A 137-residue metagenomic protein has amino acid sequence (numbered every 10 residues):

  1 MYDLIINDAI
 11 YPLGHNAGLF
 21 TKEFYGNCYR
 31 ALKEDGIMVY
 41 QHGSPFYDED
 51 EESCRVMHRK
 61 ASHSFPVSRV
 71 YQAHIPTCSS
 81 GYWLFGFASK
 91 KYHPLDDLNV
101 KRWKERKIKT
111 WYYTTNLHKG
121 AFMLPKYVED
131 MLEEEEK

Functional and structural regions predicted by a protein language model:
M1-I6: A short acidic, Gly/Pro-enriched loop at the edge of an enzyme's catalytic core that lines a small-molecule cofactor
Y11-P12, G43-Y47, P76-T77: Short "lid" loop at the C-terminus of a central beta-strand within the Rossmann-like core of SAM-dependent
L13-F20: Glycine/threonine-rich flexible loop motifs
N16, H42-H58: Conserved class I S-adenosyl-L-methionine
F20-E34, S62: A short glycine-rich, Lys/Arg-flanked "PGG" loop and its adjoining helix->strand segment in the class I
Y25-G26, E51-Q72, G86-A88: Conserved Class I S-adenosyl-L-methionine
D35-H42: Conserved beta-strand signature within the Rossmann-like core of class I S-adenosyl-L-methionine
S80-K137: SAM/dcSAM-binding transferase cores
